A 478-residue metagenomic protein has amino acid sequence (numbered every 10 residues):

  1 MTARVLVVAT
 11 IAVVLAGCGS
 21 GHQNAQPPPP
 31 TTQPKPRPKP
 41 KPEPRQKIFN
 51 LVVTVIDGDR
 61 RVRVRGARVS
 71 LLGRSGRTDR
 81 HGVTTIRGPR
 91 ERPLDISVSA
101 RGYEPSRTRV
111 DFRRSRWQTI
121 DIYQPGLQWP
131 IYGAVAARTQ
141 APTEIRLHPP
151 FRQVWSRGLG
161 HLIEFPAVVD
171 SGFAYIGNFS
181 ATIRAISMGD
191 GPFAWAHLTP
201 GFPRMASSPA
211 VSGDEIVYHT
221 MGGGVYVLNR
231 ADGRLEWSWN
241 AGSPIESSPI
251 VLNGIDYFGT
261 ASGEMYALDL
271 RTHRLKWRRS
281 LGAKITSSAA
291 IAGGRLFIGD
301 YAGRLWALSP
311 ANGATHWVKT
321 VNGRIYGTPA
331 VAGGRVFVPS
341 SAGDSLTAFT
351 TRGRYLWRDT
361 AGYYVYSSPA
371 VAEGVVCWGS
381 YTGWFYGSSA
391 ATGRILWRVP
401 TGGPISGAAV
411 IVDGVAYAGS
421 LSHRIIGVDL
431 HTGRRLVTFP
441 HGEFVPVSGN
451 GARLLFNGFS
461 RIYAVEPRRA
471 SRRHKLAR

Functional and structural regions predicted by a protein language model:
N24-P27, T32-P44, V110-L127: Extracellular beta-sheet/turn segments enriched in Thr/Pro/Gly and aliphatic residues
P44-G66: Structural motif
L51-V53, A67-V69, G73-R74, Q128-A136 (+8 more regions): Repeat-blade elements of multi-bladed beta-propeller folds
V62-R65, S70-I86: Short, acidic Ser/Thr/Gly-rich low-complexity loop/linker segments typical of extracellular and cell-surface proteins
T85-D95, R101: Short Pro-Gly-centered beta-turn/loop motif in secreted/extracellular proteins
S97-V110: A short, solvent-exposed loop/turn motif at the edges and junctions of modular extracellular/periplasmic domains
P125-Q153: Blade/loop signatures of beta-propeller domains
S187-G191, N229-G233, D269-H273, S309-G313 (+4 more regions): Short loop/turn segments that connect beta-strands within beta-propeller blades
